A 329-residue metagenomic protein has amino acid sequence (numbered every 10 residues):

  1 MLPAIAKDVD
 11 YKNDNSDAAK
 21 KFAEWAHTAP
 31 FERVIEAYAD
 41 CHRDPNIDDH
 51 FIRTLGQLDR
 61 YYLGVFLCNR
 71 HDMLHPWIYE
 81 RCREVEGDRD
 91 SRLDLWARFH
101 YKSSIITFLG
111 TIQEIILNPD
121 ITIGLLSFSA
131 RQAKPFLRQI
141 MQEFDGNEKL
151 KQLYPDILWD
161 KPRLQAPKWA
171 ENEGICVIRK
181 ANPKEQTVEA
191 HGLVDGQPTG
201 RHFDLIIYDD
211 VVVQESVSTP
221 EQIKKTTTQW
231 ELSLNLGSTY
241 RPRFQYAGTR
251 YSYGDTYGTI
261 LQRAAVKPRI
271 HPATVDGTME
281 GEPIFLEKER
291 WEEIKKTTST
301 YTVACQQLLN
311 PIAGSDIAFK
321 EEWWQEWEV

Functional and structural regions predicted by a protein language model:
M1-D90: N-terminal accessory segments
R89-L109: Walker A/P-loop
S104-T107, K134-R138, G254-L261, D316-I317: A short acidic (Asp/Glu
I106-N118: Walker A/P-loop NTP-binding motif
L126-V194: Conserved nucleotide-state-sensing and coupling region of NTP-binding domains
K168-L232: Conserved RecA-like ASCE ATPase "motif II neighborhood" in helicase/translocase motors
S218-E280: ASCE P-loop NTPase helicase motor core
T278-V329: ATPase catalytic-site recognition across NTP-hydrolyzing enzymes
